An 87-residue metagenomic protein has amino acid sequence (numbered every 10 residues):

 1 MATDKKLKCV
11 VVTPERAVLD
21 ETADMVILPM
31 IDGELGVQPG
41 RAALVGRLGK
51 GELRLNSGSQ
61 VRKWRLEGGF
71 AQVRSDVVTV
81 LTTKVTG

Functional and structural regions predicted by a protein language model:
K8-G87: Compact, glycine-rich, soluble single-domain proteins
